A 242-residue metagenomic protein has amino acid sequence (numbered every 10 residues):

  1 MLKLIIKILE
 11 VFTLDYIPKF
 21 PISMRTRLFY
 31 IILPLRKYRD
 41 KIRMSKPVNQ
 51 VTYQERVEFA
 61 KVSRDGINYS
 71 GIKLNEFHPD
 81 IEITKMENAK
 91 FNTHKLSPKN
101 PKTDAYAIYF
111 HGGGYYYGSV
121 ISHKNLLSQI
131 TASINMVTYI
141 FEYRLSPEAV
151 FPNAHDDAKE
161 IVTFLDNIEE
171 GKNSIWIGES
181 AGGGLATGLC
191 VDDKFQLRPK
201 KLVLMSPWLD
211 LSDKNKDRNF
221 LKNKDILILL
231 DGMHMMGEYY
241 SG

Functional and structural regions predicted by a protein language model:
M1-P98: A glycine/proline-hinged amphipathic helix-loop "lid/cap" segment that gates access to hydrophobic ligand pockets
I8, E82-H94, P98-G242: Alpha/beta-hydrolase superfamily serine-hydrolase fold, recognizing
